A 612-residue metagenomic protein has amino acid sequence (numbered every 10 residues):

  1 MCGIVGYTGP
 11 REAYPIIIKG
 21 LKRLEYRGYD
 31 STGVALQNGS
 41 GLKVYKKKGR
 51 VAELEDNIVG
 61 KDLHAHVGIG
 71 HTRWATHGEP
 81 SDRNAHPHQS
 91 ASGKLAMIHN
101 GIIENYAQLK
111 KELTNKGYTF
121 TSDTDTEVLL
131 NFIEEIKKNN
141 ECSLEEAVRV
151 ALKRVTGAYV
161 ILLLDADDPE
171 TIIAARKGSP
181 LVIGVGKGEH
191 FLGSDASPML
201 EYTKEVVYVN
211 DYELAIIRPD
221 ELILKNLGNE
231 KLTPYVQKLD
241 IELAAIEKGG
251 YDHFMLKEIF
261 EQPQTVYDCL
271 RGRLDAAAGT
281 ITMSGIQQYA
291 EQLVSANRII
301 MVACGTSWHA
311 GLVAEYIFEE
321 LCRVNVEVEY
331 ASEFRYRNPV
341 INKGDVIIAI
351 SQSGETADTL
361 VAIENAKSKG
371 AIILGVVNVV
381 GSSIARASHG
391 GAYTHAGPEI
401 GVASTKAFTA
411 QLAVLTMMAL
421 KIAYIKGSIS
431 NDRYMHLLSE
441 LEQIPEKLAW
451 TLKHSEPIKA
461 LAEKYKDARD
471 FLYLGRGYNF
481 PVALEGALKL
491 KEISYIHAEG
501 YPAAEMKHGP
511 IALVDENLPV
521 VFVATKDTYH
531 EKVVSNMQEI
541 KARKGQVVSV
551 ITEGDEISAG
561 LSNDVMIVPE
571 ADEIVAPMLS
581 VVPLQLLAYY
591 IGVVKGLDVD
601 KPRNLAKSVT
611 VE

Functional and structural regions predicted by a protein language model:
M1-D252, Y267-N297, Y336, N431 (+3 more regions): Conserved short alpha-helical segments that host acidic/polar catalytic motifs at enzyme active sites
H66, G70-R83, A277-A290, A314-I350 (+1 more regions): Glycine-rich oxoanion-binding loops at beta->alpha junctions
V155-E189, K466-E492, D527, V534: Acidic/histidine-rich
V182-K204, S332-A366, E505-E539, A571-Q585 (+1 more regions): Glycine-rich, anion-gripping cofactor-binding loops and their flanking helix/strand elements in enzyme active sites
Q262-V266, L270-I300, G390-P519, G592-E612: Active-site phosphate/pyrophosphate-binding segments
E291-H436, E440-Q443, T525-M566, L587: Glycine-rich phosphate-binding loops that contact phosphosugars or nucleotide phosphates
A559-L561, A571-E612: Generic C-terminus detector
